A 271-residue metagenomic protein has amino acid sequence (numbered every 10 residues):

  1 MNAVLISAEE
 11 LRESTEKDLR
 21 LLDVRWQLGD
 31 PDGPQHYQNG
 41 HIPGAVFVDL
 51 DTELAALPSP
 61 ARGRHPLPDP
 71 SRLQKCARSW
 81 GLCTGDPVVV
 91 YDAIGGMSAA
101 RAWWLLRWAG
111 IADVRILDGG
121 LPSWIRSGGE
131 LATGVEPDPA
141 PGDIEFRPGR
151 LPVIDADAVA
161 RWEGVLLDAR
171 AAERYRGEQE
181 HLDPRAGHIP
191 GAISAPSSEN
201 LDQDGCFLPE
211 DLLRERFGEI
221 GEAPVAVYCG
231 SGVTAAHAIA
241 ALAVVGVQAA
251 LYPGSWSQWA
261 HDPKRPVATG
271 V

Functional and structural regions predicted by a protein language model:
M1-V271: Cytosolic catalytic domains that perform sulfur/thiol-centered chemistry
